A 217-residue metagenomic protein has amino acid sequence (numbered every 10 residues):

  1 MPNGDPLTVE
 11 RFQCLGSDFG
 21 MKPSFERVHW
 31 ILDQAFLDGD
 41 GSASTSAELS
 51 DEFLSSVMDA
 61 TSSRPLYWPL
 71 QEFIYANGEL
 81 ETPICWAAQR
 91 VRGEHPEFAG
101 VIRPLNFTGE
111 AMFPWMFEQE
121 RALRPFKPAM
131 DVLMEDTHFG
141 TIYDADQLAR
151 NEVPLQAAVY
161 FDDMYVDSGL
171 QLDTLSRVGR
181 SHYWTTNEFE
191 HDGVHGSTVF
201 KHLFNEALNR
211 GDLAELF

Functional and structural regions predicted by a protein language model:
M1-R11, T141-R150: The feature captures the conserved acid-bearing segment of alpha/beta-hydrolase catalytic domains
P2-D136: Alpha/beta-hydrolase fold active-site neighborhood
K22, F161-Y165: Acidic catalytic loop of the alpha/beta-hydrolase fold
R121-K127, M134-F139, D144, L148-R150 (+3 more regions): Catalytic core of nucleotide-sugar-dependent glycosyltransferases
L148-E152, Q156-V159: Short beta-strand/loop motif that positions the catalytic acidic residue of the alpha/beta-hydrolase fold
P154-Q156, R180-Y183: Beta-sheet entry/capping signal
Y165, W184-F204, G211-F217: Catalytic histidine-centered segment of alpha/beta-hydrolase-like enzymes
S168-H182: Active-site-adjacent alpha-helix of alpha/beta-hydrolase-fold enzymes
